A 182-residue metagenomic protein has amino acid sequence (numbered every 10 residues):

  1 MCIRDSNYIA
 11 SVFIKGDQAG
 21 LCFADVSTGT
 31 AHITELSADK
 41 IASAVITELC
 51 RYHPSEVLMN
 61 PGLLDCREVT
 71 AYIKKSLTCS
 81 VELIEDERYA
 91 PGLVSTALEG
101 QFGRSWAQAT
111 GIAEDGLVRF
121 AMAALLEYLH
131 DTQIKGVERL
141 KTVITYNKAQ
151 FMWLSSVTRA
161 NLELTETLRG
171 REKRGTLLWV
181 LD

Functional and structural regions predicted by a protein language model:
R4-D182: Charged catalytic and DNA/RNA-contacting regions of genome-maintenance and nucleic-acid-processing enzymes
